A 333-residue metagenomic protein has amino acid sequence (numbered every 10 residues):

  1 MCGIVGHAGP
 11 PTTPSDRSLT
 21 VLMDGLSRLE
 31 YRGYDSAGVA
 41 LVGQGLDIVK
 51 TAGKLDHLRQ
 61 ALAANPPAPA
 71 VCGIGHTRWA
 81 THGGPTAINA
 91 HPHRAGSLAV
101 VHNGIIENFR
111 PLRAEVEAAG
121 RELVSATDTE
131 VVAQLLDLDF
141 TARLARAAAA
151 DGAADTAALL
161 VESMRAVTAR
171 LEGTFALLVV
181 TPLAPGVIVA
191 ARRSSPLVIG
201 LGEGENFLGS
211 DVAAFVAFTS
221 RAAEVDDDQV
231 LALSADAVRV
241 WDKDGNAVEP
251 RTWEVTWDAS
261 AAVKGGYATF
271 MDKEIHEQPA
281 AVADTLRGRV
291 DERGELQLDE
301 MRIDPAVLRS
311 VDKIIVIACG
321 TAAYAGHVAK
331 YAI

Functional and structural regions predicted by a protein language model:
M1-K264, A268-T269, E277-I315: Conserved short alpha-helical segments that host acidic/polar catalytic motifs at enzyme active sites
R309-I333: Glycine-rich phosphate-binding loops that contact phosphosugars or nucleotide phosphates
